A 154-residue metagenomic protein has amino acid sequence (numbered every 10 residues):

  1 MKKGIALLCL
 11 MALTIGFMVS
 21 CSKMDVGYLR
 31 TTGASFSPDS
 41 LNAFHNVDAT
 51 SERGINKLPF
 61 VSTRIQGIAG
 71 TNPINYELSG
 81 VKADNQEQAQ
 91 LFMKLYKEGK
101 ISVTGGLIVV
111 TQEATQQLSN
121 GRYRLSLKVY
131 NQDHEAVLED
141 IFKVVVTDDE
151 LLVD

Functional and structural regions predicted by a protein language model:
M1-L8: Bacterial N-terminal signal peptides that target proteins for export
M11-A12: Repetitive helical segments and hydrophobic/amphipathic motifs
G16-S20: C-terminal motif of bacterial Sec signal peptides marking the signal peptidase cleavage site
S22-D154: Non-catalytic macromolecular-recognition regions in eukaryotic signaling proteins
